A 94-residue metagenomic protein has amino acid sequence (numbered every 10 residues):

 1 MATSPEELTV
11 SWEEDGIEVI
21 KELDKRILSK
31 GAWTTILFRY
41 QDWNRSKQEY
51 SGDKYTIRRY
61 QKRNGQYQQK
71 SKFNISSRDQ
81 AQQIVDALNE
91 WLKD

Functional and structural regions predicted by a protein language model:
M1-Q82, D86-D94: Positively charged, low-complexity terminal tracts and the immediately adjacent first secondary-structure elements
